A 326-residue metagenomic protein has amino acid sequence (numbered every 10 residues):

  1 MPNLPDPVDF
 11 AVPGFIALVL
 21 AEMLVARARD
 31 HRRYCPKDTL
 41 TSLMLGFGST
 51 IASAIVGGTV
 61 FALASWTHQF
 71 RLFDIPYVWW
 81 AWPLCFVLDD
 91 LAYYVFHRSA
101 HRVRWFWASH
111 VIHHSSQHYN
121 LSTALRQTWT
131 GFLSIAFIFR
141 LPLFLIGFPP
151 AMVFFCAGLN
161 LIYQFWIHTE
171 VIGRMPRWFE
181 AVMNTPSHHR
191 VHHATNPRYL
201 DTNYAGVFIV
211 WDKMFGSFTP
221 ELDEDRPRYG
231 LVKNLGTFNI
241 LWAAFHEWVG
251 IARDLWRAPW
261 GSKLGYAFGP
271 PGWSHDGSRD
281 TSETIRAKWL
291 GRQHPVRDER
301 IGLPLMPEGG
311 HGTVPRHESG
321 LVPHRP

Functional and structural regions predicted by a protein language model:
M1-F15: Hydrophobic transmembrane alpha-helical segments in integral membrane proteins
M1-L4, A28, T67-R71: Short, hydrophobic transmembrane alpha-helix segments
D6, F10, R33-T50, A81: Loop-to-helix transition at the N-terminal end of transmembrane alpha-helices
G14-A26, V60-F61, F86-A92: Central hydrophobic cores of alpha-helical transmembrane segments in multi-pass inner-membrane proteins across all
L20-L40: Membrane-interface helix-loop junction between the first two transmembrane segments
E22, L43, W211: Residue-level signal for inorganic ion chemistry
F47-V56, R71, I75-Y229: Membrane-embedded catalytic scaffold of the fatty acid hydroxylase/desaturase
H118-S122, E170-P326: Cytosolic/stromal cytosol-facing helical appendages immediately following the last transmembrane segment
